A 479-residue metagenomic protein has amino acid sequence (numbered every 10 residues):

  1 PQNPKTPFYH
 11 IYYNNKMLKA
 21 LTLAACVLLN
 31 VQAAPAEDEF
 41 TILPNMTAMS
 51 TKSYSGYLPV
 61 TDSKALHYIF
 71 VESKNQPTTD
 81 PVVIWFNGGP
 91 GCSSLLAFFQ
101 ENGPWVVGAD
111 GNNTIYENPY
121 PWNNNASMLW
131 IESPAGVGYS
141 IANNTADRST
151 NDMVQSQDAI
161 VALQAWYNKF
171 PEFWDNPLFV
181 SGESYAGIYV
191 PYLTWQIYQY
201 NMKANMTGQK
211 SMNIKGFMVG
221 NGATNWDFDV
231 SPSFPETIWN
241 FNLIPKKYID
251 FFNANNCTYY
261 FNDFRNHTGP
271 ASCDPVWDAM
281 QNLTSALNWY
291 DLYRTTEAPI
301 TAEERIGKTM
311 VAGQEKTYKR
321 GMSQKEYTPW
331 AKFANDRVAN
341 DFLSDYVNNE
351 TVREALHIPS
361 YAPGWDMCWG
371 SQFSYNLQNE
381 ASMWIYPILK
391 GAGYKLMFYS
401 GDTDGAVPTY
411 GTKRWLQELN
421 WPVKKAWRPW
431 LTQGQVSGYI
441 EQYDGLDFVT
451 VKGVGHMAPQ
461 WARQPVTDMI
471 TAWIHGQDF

Functional and structural regions predicted by a protein language model:
P1-I11: A short, hydrophobic C-terminal helix/tail in secreted or cell-surface proteins
K5, N14-K19: Intrinsically disordered, low-complexity polyampholyte segments enriched for Lys and acidic residues
I11-N14, L28: Repetitive helical segments and hydrophobic/amphipathic motifs
L18-F479: Terminal and linker regions of secretory-pathway proteins
